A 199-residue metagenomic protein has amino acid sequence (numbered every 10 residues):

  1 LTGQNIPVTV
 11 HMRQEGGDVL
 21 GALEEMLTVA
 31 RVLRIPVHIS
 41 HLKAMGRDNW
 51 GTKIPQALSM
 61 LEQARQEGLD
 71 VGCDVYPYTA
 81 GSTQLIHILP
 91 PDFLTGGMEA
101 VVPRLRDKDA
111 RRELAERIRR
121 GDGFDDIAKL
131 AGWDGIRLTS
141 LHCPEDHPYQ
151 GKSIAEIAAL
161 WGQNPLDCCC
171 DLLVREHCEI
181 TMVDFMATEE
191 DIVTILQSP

Functional and structural regions predicted by a protein language model:
L1-L33: Hydrophobic, small-residue-rich alpha-helical packing segments that form membrane-like cores
P36, H41-P199: Active-site neighborhoods of metal-dependent hydrolases
